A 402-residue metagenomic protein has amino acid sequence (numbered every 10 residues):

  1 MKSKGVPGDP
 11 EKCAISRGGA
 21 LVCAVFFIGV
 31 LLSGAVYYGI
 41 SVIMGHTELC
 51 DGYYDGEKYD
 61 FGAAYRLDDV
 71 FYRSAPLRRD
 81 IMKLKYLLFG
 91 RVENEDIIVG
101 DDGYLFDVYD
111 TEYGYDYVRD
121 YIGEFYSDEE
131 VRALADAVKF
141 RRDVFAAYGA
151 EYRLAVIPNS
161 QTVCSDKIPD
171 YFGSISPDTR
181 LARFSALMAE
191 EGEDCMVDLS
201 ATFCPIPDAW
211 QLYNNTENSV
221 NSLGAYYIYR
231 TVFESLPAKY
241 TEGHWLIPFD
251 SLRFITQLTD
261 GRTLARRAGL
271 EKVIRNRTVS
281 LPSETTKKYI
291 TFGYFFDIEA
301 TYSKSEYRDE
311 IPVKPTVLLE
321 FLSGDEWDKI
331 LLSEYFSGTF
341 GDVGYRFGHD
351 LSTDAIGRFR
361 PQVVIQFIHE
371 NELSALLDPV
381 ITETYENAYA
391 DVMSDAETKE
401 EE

Functional and structural regions predicted by a protein language model:
M1-E402: Extracellular glycan-modifying ectodomains
